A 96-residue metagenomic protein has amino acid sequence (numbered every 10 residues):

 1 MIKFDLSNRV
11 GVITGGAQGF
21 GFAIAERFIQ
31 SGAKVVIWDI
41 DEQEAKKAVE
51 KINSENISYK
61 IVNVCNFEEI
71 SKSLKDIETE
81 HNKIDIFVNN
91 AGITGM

Functional and structural regions predicted by a protein language model:
K3-V36: Canonical Rossmann dinucleotide-binding motif of NAD(H)/NADP(H)-dependent dehydrogenases/reductases, specifically
V10, K34, S58, K83-D85: Structural signature of beta-strand start/N-cap positions in the alpha/beta core of ABC transporter nucleotide-binding
T14, C65, T94: Ser/Thr-centric signal marking residues that sit in or immediately flank functional binding/regulatory motifs
F22, E26, Q30, K46 (+2 more regions): Amphipathic, non-transmembrane alpha-helical secondary structure
S31-A48: Conserved glycine-rich Rossmann-like NAD(P)H-binding loop of the short-chain dehydrogenase/reductase
E42-Q43, K60-L74: The beta1-alpha1 cofactor-binding region of Rossmann-like NAD(H)/NADP(H)-dependent oxidoreductases
A48-E55: Short, conserved SAM-binding/catalytic segment of Class I S-adenosyl-L-methionine-dependent methyltransferases
E55-N56, K75-N89, G95: A glycine-rich helix->loop->beta "capping" turn within Rossmann-like NAD(P)(H)-dependent oxidoreductase domains
